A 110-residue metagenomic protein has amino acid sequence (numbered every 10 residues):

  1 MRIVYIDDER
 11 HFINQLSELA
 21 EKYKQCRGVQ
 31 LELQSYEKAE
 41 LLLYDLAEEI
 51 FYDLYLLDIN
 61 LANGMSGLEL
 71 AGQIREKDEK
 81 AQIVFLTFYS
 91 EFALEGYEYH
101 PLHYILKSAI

Functional and structural regions predicted by a protein language model:
M1-A20, Y55: Conserved acidic segment of CheY-like receiver
Y5, S35, F85-L86: Conserved SAM-binding loop
D8, K38, F88: Cofactor-binding loop segments of dinucleotide-utilizing enzymes, especially the Rossmann-like FAD- and NAD(P)+-binding
H11, L41, S66: Residue-level recognition of oxygen-bearing side chains
N14-Y23, L42, A71: Short, well-ordered amphipathic alpha-helices
S17, E32-L54: Acidic, metal-coordinating helix/loop segments flanking the phosphotransfer/catalytic sites of two-component signaling
K24-L33, E37, A81: A generic structural motif
Y52-I110: CheY-like receiver
